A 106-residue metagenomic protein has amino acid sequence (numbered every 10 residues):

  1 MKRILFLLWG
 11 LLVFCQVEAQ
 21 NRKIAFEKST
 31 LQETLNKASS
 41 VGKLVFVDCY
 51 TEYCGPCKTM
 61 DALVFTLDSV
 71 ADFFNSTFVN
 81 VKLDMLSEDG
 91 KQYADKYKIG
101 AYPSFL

Functional and structural regions predicted by a protein language model:
M1-K23: Bacterial Sec-dependent N-terminal signal peptides
A25-S29, C49, L67-G90: Thiol-based oxidoreductase modules, predominantly thioredoxin-like and allied folds used for disulfide exchange
E27-K43, F74: A short beta-strand-turn-helix
F46: Active-site beta3 strand of CheY-like receiver
C49-F65: Conserved redox-active cysteine motifs that mediate thiol-disulfide chemistry, especially di-cysteine Cys-X(1-2)-Cys
P56, D89-Q92: Short, solvent-exposed loop/turn elements at domain surfaces
K96-I99: A short glycine-leucine-enriched loop at secondary-structure breakpoints that most characteristically corresponds
A101-L106: A short, hydrophobic beta-strand/beta-hairpin element that forms part of a small beta-sheet core
